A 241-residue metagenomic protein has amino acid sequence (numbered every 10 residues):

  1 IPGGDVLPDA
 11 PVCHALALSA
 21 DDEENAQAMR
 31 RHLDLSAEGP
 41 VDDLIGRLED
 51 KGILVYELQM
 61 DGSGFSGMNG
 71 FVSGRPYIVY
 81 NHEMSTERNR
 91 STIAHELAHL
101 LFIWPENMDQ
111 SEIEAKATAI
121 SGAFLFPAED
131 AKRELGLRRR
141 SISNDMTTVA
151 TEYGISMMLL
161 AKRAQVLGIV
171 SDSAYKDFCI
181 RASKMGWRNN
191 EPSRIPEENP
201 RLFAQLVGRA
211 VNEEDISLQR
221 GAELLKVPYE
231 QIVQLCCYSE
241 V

Functional and structural regions predicted by a protein language model:
I1-V241: Active-site hotspot residues in diverse enzymes, especially metal/ion-binding acidic/histidine motifs
